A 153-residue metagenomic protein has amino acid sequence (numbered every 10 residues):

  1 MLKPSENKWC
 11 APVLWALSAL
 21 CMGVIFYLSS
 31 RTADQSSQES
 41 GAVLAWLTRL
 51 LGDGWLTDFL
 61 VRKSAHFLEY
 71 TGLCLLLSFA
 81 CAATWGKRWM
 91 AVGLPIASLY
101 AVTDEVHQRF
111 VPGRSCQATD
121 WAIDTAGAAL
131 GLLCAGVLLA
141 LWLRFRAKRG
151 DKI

Functional and structural regions predicted by a protein language model:
M1-S29, T119, A128-I153: Terminal transmembrane helix and immediately flanking juxtamembrane interfaces of multi-pass membrane proteins
L2-L75: "…centered on the first transmembrane helix and the immediately adjacent amphipathic helix/loop
K8-V13, T84-L94, Q117-A118: Membrane-helix interface segments
L20-I25, M90-R109: Small-polar-interrupted transmembrane alpha-helices in polytopic inner-membrane proteins
E69-T84, A128-W142: Membrane-interfacial alpha-helical segments at the cytosolic side of multi-pass membrane proteins
C74-L76, G93, A97, A101 (+3 more regions): Small-residue faces within membrane-embedded alpha-helices
A80-R88, H107, V111, S115 (+2 more regions): Membrane-interfacial segments
V102-A126: Interfacial helix-loop-helix junctions of multi-pass membrane proteins
